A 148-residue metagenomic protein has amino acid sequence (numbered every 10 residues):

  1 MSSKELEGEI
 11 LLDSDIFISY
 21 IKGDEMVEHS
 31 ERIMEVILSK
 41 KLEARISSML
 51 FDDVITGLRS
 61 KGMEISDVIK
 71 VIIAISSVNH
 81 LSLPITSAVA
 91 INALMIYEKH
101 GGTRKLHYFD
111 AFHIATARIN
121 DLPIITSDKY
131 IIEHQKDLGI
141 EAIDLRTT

Functional and structural regions predicted by a protein language model:
M1-E9, I114, R118-T148: Acidic, PIN/NYN-like endoribonuclease modules and their adjacent C-terminal/linker elements
M1-I46, L58-I73, T148: Short, well-structured N-terminal submotif of metal-dependent ribonuclease cores
I16-F17, L50, V89, H113 (+1 more regions): Alpha-helix capping/helix-boundary segments
E31, M49-M95: Active-site-proximal, substrate-binding regions of enzyme catalytic domains and RNA-binding/basic surfaces
S39-K41, S77-V78, N120: Structured helix-beta-strand junction loops
E43, L81, G139-E141: Conserved beta-strand segments of alpha/beta enzyme cores
K61-I65, K99-G101, E141-L145: Short, hinge-like loop/turn segments at secondary-structure boundaries
H80-S127: Active-site neighborhoods of divalent-metal-dependent phosphate/nucleic-acid chemistry enzymes
